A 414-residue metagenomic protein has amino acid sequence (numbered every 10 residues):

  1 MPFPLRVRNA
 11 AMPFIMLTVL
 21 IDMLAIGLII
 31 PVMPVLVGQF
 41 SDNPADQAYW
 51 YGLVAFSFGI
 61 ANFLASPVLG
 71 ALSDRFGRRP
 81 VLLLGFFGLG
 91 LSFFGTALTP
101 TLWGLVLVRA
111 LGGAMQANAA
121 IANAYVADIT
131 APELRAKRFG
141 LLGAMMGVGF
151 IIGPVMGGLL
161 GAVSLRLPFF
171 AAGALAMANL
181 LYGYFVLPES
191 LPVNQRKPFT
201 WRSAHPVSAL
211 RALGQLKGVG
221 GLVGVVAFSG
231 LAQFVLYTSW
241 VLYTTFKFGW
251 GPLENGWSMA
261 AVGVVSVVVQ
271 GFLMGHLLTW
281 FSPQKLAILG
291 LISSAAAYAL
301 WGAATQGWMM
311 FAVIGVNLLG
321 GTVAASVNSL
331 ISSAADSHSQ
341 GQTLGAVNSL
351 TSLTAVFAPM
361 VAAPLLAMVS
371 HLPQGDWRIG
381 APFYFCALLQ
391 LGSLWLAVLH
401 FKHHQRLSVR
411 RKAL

Functional and structural regions predicted by a protein language model:
P2-R8, P188-V225, K247, A413-L414: Juxtamembrane intracellular "pre-TM" segments in multi-pass secondary transporters
V32-A48, T238-N255: Short amphipathic helix-loop junctions that connect adjacent transmembrane helices in Major Facilitator Superfamily/SLC
F63-L102: Conserved MFS/SLC helix-loop-helix module at the cytosolic interface between two early adjacent transmembrane helices
A65-G77, V269-P283: Helix-to-loop junctions at the C-terminal end of transmembrane segments in multipass secondary transporters
L107-G147: Cytoplasmic helix-loop-helix junction between adjacent transmembrane helices in 12-TM secondary transporters
L142-F185: Helix-loop-helix hairpin linking two adjacent transmembrane segments in secondary transporters
G161-A174, P364-Q390: A membrane-interface helix-boundary motif in multi-pass transporters
Q284-V327: C-terminal transmembrane helical hairpin of 12-TM major facilitator-type secondary transporters
